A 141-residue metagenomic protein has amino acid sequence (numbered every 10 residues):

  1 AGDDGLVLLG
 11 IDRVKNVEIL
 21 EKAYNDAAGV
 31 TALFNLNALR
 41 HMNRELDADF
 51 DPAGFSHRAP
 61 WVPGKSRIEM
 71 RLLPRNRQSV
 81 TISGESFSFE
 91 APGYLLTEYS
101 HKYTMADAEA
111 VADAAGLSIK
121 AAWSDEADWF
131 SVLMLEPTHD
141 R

Functional and structural regions predicted by a protein language model:
A1-N16: Conserved beta-strand signature within the Rossmann-like core of class I S-adenosyl-L-methionine
G5, S66-I68, W129-S131: Residues at beta-strand starts and edge strands
R13-K15, I19-L117: Substrate-binding/catalytic lobe of Class I Rossmann-like enzymes that use SAM or dcSAM, i.e., the mid-to-C-terminal
L72-R75, S124-R141: Core SAM-dependent methyltransferase catalytic element
S118-A122: A short linear hydrophobic-aromatic micro-motif
